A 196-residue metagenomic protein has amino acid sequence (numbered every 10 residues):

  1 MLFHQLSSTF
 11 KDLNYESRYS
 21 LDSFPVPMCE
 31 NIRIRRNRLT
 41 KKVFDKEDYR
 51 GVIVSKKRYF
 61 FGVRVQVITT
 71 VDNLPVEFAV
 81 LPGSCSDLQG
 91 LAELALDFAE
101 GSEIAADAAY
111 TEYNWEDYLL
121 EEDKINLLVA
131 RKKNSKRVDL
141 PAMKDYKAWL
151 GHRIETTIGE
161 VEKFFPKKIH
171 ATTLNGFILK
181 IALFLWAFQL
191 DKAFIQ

Functional and structural regions predicted by a protein language model:
M1-Q196: Short alpha-helical elements
